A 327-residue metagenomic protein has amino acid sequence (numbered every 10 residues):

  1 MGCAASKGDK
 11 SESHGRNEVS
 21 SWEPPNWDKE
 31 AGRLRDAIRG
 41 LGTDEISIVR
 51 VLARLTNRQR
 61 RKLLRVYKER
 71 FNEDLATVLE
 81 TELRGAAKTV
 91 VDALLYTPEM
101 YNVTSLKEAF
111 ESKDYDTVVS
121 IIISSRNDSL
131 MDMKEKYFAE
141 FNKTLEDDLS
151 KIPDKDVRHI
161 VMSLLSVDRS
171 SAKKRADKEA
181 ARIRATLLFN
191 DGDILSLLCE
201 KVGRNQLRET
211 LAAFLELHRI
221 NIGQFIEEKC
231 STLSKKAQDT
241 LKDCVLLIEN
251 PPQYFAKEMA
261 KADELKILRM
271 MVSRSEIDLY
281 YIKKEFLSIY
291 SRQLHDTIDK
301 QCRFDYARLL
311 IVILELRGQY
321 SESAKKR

Functional and structural regions predicted by a protein language model:
M1-R327: Long, charge-enriched amphipathic alpha-helical scaffolds and associated charged IDRs in eukaryotic peripheral-membrane
